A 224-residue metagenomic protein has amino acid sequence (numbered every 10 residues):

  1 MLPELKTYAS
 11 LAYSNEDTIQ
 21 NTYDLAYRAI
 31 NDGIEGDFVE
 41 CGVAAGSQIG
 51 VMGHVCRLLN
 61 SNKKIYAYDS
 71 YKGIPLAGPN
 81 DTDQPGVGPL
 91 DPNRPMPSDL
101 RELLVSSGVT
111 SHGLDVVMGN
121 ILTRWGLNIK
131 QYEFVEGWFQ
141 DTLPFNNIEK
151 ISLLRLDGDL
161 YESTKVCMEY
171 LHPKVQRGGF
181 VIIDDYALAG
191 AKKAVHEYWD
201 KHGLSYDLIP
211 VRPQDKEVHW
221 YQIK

Functional and structural regions predicted by a protein language model:
M1-E16, Y27, D32-K224: S-adenosylmethionine/decaboxylated-SAM
D17-T22: N-terminal pre-P-loop "Q-motif" helix
